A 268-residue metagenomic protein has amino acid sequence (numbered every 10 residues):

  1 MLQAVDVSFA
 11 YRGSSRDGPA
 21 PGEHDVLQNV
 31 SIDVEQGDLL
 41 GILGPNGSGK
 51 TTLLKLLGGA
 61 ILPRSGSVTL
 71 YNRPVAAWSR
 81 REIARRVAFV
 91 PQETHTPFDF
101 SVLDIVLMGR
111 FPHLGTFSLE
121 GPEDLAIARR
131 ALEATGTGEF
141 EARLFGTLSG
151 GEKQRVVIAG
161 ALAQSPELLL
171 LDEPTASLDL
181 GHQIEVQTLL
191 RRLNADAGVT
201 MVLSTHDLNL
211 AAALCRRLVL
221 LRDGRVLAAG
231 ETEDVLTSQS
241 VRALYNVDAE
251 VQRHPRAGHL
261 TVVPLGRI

Functional and structural regions predicted by a protein language model:
L43-P45: The feature captures the beta-strand-to-loop junction immediately N-terminal to the Walker
G58: Helix-to-loop junction immediately C-terminal to a conserved catalytic motif
G66-P74, I83: Conserved ABC transporter NBD signature motif
L107, P122-F140: Conserved ABC ATPase "signature" region
L144-L148, E152: Conserved ABC ATPase signature
S165: Conserved catalytic motifs of ABC-family nucleotide-binding domains
L169-E173: Catalytic Walker B motif of ABC-type/P-loop ATPase nucleotide-binding domains
